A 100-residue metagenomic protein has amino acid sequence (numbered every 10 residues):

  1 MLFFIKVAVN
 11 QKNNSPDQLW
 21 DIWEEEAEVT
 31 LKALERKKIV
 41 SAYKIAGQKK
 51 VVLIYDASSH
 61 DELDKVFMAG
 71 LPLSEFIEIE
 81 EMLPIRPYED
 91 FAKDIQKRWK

Functional and structural regions predicted by a protein language model:
M1-K100: Conserved, structured core segments of small domains
